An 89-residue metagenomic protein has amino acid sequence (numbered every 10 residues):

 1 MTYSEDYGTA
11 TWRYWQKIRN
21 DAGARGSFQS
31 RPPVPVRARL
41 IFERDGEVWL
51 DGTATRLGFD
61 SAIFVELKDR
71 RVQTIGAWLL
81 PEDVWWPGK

Functional and structural regions predicted by a protein language model:
M1-P81: Basic/aromatic-rich interaction segments and small domains that mediate binding to polyanionic partners
D83-K89: Intrinsically disordered, low-complexity linker and terminal regions at domain boundaries
